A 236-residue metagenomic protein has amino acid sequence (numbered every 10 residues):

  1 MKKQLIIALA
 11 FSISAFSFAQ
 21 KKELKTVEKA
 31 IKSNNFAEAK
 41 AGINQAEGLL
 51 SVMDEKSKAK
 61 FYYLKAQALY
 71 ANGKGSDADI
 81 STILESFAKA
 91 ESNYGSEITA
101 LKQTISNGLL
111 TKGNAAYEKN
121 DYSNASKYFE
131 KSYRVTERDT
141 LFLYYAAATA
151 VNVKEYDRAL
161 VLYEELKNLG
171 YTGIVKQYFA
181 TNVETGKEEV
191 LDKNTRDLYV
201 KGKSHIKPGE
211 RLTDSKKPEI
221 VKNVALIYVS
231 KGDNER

Functional and structural regions predicted by a protein language model:
K2, I6, S17-T111, E118-K119: N-terminal leader/linker segments that initiate helical-solenoid repeat arrays
G48, K89-S92, K131-R134, E165-N168: Conserved structural position within tetratricopeptide repeats
S57-L64, A100-K102, L110-T111, T140-Y145 (+2 more regions): Alpha-solenoid helical repeat scaffolds
Y62-A68, A116, Y128, A146-A150 (+2 more regions): TPR/Sel1-like alpha-solenoid repeat signature
G173-S215: Acidic, serine/threonine- and proline-enriched intrinsically disordered linkers and terminal tails in large eukaryotic
